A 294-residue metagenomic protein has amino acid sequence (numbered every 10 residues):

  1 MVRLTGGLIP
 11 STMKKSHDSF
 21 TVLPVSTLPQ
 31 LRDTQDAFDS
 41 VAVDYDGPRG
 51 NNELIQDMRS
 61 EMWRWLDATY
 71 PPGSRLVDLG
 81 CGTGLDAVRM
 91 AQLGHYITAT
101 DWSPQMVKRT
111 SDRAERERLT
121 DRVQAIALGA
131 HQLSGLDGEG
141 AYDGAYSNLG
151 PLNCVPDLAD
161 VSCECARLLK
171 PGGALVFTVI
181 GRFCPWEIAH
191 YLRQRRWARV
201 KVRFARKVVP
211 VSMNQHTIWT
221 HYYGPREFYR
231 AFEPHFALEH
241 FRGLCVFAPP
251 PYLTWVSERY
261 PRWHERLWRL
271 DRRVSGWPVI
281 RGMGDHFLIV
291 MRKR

Functional and structural regions predicted by a protein language model:
K14-P71, L85, R89, R109 (+1 more regions): Conserved class I S-adenosyl-L-methionine
V77, T83-Q132: Class I SAM-dependent methyltransferase SAM/SAH-binding core
G135-G144: A short acidic, Gly/Pro-enriched loop at the edge of an enzyme's catalytic core that lines a small-molecule cofactor
G144-D157: A short SAM/SAH-binding and catalytic strip from SAM-dependent methyltransferases
A159-P171: A short glycine-rich, Lys/Arg-flanked "PGG" loop and its adjoining helix->strand segment in the class I
A174-A205: Conserved class I S-adenosyl-L-methionine
V211-E227: Acceptor-substrate binding/catalytic loop of class I
R226-R230, E239-R294: A C-terminal cap/extension of S-adenosyl-L-methionine-dependent methyltransferases that defines the acceptor-substrate
